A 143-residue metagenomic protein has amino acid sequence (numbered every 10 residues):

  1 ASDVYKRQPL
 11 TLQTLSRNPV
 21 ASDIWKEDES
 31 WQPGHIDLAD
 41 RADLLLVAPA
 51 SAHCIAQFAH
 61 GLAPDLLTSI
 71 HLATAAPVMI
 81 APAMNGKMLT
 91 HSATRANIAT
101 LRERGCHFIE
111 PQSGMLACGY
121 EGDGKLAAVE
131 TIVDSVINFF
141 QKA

Functional and structural regions predicted by a protein language model:
A1-Y5: Short, small-residue-biased leader/transition segments that mark boundaries at the very start of proteins
K6-L10, T94-N97: Short, glycine/polar-rich helix-capping loops at beta-to-alpha or helix-loop-helix junctions that flank or form
Q8, L15-S16, T74, R104: Short, structured coil segments at secondary-structure junctions
Q13-Q57: Glycine-rich oxoanion-binding loops at beta->alpha junctions
A52-A63, M88-S92: Glycine/threonine-rich flexible loop motifs
A59-T74: A short, gly/pro- and small-residue-rich
A75-S113, E121-T131, S135: Short, glycine-/small-residue-rich phosphate/pyrophosphate-handling segment
V133-A143: Short, hydrophobic alpha-helical segments
